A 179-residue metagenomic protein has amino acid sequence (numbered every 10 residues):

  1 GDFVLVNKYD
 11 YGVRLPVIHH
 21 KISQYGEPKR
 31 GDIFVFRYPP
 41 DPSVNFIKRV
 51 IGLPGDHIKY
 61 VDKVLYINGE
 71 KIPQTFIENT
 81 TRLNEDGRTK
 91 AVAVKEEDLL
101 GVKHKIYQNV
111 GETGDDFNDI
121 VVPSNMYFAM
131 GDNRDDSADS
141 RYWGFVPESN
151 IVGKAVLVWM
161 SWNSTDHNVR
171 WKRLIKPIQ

Functional and structural regions predicted by a protein language model:
D2-Q179: Soluble "head" domains of membrane/secretory-pathway proteins
